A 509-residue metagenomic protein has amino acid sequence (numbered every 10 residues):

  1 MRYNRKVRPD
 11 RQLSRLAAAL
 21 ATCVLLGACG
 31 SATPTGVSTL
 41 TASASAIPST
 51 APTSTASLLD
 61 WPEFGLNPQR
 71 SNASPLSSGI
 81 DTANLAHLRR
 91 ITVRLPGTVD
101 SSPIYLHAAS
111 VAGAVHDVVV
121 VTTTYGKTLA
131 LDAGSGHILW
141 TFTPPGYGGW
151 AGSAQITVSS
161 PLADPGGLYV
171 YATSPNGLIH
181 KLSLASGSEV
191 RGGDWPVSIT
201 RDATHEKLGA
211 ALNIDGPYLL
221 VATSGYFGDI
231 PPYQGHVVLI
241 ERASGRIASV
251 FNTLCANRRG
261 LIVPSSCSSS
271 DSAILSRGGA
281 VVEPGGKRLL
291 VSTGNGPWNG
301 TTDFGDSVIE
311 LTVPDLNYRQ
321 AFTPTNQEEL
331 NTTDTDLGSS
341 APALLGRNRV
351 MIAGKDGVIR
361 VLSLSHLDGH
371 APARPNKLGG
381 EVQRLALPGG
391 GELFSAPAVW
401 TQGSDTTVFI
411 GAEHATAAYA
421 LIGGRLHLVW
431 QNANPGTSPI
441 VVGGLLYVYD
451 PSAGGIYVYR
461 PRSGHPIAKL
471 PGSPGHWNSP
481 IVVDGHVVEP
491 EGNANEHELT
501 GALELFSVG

Functional and structural regions predicted by a protein language model:
N4-L20: Bacterial N-terminal signal peptides that target proteins for export
L25-A28: C-terminal motif of bacterial Sec signal peptides marking the signal peptidase cleavage site
G30-T33: Bacterial signal peptide processing site
G36-L58: Post-signal peptide N-terminal segment of mature Sec-exported envelope proteins
A56-S57, P75-T98, A109-V115, G126-A154 (+7 more regions): Extracytoplasmic/lumenal domain signature
L59-P68, N72-S74: Hydrophobic alpha-helical membrane-insertion signals
S101-H107, V119-V121: General structural concept
